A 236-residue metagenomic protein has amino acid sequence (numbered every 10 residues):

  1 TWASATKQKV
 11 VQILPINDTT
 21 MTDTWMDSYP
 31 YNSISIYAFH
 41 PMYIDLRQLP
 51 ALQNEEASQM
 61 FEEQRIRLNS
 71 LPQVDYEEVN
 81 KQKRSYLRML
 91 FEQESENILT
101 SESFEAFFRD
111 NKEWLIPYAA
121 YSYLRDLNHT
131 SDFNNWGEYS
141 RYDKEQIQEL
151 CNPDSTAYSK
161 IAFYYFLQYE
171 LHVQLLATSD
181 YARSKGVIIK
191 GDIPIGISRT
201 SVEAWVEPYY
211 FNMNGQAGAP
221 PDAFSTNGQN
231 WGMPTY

Functional and structural regions predicted by a protein language model:
T1-P208: Acidic/aromatic-lined carbohydrate-recognition and catalytic surfaces of CAZymes acting on diverse glycans
V202-Y236: Active-site-adjacent "gating/activation" loops or surface patches in catalytic cores
